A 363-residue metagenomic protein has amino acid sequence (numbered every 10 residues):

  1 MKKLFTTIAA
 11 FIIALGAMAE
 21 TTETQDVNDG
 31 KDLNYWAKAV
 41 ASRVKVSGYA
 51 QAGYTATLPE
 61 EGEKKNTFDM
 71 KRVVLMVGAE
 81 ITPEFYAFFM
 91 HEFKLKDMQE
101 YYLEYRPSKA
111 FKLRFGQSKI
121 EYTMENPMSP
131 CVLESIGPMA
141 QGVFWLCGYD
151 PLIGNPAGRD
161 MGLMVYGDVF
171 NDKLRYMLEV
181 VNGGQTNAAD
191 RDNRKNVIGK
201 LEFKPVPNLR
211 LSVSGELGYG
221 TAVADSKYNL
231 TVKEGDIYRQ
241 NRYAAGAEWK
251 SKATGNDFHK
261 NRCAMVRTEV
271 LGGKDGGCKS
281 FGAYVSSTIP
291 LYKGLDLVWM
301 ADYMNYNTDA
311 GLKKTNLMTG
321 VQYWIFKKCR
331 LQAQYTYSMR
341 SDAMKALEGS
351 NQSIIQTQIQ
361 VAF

Functional and structural regions predicted by a protein language model:
M1-F11, L15-Q51, F363: N-terminal periplasmic/intermembrane-space "pro-region" immediately following the signal or transit peptide
L33-L58, G62-G183, N193-I198, E202-L217 (+2 more regions): Outer membrane beta-barrel
G53-E60, E84-Y86, K94-K96, Y122 (+6 more regions): Sequence/structural signature of outer-membrane beta-barrel proteins
G62-D69, E92-F93, I153-N155, A189-R194 (+4 more regions): Replace "Gram-negative outer membrane beta-barrel proteins" with "bacterial and organellar outer membrane beta-barrel
D160-G162, N196-I198, Q240-A244, G282-Y284 (+2 more regions): Short hydrophobic/aromatic beta-strand or adjacent loop that forms the aromatic wall/cage of a ligand/substrate-binding
L201, Y323, G349-F363: Outer-membrane beta-barrel "beta-signal"
K204, N208-T308: Detector for outer-membrane/organellar transmembrane beta-barrel domains, recognizing the amphipathic beta-strand
G294-W324, K328, Q332, T336: Outer membrane beta-barrel transmembrane domains
